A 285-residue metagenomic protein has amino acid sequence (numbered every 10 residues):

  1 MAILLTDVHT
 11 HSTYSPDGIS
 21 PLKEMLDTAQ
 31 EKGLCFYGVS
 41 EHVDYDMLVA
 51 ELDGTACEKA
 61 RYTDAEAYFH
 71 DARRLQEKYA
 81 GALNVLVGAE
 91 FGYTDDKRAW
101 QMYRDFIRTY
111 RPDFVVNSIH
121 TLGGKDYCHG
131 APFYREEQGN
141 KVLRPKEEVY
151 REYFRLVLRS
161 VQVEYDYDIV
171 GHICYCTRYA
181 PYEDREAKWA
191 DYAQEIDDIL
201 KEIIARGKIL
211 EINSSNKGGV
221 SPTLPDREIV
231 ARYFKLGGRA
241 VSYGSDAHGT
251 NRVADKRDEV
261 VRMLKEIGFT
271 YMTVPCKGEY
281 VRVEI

Functional and structural regions predicted by a protein language model:
M1-R98, M102-D105, Y179-A190, G249-D255 (+1 more regions): An N-terminally biased module of ancient metal coordination in phosphate/nucleic-acid-related enzymes
M1-S12, L22, G33, I173-I285: Charged catalytic cores and adjacent phosphate/nucleic-acid-binding surfaces used for phosphate/nucleic-acid chemistry
Q30, R108, V161-V163, F234 (+1 more regions): Non-catalytic positions within long, well-ordered alpha-helices that form the structural scaffold/packing of enzyme
C35, Y110-F114, D166-Y167, I209 (+1 more regions): Glycine-enriched alpha-helix->loop->beta-strand junction motifs that scaffold or abut catalytic
E58-A205: Extended substrate/RNA-proximal surfaces in nucleic-acid metabolism proteins
